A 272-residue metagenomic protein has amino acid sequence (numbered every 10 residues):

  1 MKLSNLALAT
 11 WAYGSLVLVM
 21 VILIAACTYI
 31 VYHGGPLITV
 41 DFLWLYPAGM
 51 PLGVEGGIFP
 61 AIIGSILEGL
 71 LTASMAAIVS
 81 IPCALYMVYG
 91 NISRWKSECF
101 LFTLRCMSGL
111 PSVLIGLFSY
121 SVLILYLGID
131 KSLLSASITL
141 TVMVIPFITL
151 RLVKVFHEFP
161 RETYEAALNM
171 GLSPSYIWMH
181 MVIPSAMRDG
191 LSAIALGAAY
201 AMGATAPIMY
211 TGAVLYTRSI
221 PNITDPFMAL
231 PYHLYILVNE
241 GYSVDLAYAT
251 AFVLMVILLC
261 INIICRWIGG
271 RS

Functional and structural regions predicted by a protein language model:
M1-L18, C265-S272: Transmembrane alpha-helical segments of polytopic membrane transport and secretion proteins
K2-T10, V31-T72, I236-D245: Periplasmic/extracellular loop-to-transmembrane helix junction in inner-membrane transport proteins
N5, L71-L104, L117, R266-G270: Transmembrane-helix boundary motif in ABC transporter permease subunits
I63, L67-V79, C83, P111 (+3 more regions): Hydrophobic alpha-helical transmembrane segments of multipass integral membrane proteins, especially permease/channel
S74, P82-L85, N91-R94, D130-N169 (+2 more regions): Membrane-cytosol interface at the C-terminal ends of specific transmembrane alpha-helices in multi-pass membrane
R105-M143: Generic hydrophobic transmembrane alpha-helix motif, especially the helices
V153-H157, R161, A195, I236-S272: C-terminal transmembrane helix and the adjacent membrane-cytosol boundary/short C-terminal tail of inner/organellar
I208-M255: Interhelical loop and adjacent transmembrane-helix boundary motif in polytopic membrane transport permeases
